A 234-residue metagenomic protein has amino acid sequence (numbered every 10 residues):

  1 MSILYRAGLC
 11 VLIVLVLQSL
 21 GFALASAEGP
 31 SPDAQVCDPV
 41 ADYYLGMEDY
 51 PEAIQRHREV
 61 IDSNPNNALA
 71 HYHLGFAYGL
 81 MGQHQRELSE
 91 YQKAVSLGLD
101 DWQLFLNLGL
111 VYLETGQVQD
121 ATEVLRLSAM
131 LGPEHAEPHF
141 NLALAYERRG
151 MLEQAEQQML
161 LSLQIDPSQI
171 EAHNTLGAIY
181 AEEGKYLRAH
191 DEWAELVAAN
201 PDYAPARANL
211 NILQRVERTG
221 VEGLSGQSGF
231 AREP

Functional and structural regions predicted by a protein language model:
S2-C37, E233: Long, contiguous interaction/recruitment modules in multidomain scaffold/adaptor proteins
L24, S31-A34, E182-P234: Terminal, low-structured helical/coil segments at or just beyond the last alpha-helical repeat
D33-S63, L69, H73-L80: Alpha-helical segment of the N-proximal tetratricopeptide repeat
A34, A68-L69, D101-Q103, A136-E137 (+2 more regions): Helix-start (N-cap) detector for alpha-helical repeat units in TPR-like alpha-solenoids, especially tetratricopeptide
G46-E59, L80-K93, Q103, E114-L127 (+3 more regions): Structural signature of tandem alpha-helical TPR/SEL1-like repeats, specifically the intra-repeat loop/turn
S63, L97-G98, L131, I165 (+1 more regions): Structural marker of alpha-solenoid helical repeat scaffolds
